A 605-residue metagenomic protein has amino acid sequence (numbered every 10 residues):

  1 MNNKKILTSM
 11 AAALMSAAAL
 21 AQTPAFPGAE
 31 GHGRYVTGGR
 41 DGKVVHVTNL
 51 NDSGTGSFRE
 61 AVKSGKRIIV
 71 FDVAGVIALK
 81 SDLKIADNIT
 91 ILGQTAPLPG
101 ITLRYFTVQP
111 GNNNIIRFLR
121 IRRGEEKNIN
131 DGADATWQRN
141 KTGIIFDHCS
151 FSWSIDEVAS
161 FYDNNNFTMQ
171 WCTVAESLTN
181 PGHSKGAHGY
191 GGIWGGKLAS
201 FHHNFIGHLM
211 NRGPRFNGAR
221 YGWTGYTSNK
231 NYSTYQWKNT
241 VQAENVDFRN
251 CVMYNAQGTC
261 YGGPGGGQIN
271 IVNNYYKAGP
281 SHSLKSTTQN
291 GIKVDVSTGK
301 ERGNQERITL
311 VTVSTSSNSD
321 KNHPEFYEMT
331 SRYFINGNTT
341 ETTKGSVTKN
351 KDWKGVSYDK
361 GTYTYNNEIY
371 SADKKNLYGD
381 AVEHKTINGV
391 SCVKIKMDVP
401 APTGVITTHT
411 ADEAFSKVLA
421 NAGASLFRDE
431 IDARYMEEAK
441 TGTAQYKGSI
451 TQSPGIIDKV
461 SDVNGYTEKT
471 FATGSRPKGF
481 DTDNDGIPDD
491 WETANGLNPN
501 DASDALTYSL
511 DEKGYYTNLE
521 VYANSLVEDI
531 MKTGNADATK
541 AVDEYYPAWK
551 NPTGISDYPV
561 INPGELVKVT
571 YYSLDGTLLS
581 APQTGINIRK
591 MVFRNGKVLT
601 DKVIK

Functional and structural regions predicted by a protein language model:
P24-I69, D504, Y572-L579: Acidic Gly/Asp/Thr-rich repetitive segments characteristic of extracellular carbohydrate-active and adhesion proteins
R59-G65, V76-L92, P99-F118, R123-T142 (+1 more regions): Extracellular beta-strand-rich solenoid/capping regions of secreted or surface-exposed proteins that bind or remodel
N88-G93, N112-R123, N140-W153, N165-S184 (+4 more regions): Right-handed parallel beta-helix
L103-T107, N128-Q138, W153-F161, G182-G196 (+4 more regions): Extracellular beta-strand/beta-solenoid scaffold signature
R215-R220, N229, V241-D462: Extracellular beta-rich repeat passengers
V463-P552: Extracellular calcium-associated, cysteine-rich motifs in secreted modular proteins
W549-D575: Residue-level detector of functionally pivotal "anchor" positions at catalytic/ligand-binding pockets or at interdomain
I586-K605: C-terminal tail/sorting-segment detector
